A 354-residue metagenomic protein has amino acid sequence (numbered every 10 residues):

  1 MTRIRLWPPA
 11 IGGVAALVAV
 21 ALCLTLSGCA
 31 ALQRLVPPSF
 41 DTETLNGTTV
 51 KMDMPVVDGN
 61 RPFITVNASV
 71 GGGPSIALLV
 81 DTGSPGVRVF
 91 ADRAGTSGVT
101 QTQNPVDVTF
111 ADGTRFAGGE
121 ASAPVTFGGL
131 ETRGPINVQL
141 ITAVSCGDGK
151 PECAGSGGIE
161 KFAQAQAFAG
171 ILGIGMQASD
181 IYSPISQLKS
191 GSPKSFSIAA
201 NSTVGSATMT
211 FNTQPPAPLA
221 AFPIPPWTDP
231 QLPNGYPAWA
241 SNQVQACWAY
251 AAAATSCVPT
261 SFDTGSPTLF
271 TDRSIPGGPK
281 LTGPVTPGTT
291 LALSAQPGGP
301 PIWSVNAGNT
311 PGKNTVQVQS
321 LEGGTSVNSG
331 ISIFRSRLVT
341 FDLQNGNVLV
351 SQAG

Functional and structural regions predicted by a protein language model:
M1, L24-L26, D81: Intrinsically disordered/low-complexity terminal segments and short unstructured peptides
T2-L17: Bacterial N-terminal signal peptides that target proteins for export
R5-W7, T25-G28, V36: Small/flexible residues
A15-S27: Bacterial N-terminal signal peptides
C29-G354: Pepsin/retropepsin-fold aspartyl endopeptidases
